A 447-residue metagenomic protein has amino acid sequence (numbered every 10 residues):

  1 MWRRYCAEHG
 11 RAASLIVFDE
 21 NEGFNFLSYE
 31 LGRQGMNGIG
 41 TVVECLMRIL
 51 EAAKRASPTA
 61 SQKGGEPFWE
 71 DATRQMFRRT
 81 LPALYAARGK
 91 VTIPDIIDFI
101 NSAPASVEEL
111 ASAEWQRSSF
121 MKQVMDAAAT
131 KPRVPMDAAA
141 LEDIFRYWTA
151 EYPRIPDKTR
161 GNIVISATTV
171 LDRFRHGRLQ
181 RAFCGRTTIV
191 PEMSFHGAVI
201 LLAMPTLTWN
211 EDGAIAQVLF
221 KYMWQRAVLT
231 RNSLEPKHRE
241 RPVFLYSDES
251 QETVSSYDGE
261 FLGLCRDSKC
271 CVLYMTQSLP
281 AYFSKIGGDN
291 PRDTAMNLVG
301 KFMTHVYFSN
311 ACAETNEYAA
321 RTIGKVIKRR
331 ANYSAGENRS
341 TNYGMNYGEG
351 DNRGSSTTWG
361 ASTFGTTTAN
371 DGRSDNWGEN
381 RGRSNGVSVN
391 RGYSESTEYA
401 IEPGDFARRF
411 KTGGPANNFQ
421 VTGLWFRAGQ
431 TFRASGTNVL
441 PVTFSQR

Functional and structural regions predicted by a protein language model:
M1, A13-V17, C271-T276, H305-S309 (+1 more regions): Short hydrophobic alpha-helical runs that function as membrane-insertion/retention elements
M1-C270, D405-R447: P-loop NTPase motor domains
W2-C6, Y282-G300, A320: Short regulatory helix/loop adjacent to the ATP-binding pocket of P-loop NTPases
N21-G23, T206-W209, S278-Y282, A311-T315 (+3 more regions): Conserved nucleotide-binding/hydrolysis micro-motifs of P-loop NTPases
Q123, K325-R447: Conserved P-loop NTPase motor module
V254-S256, Y282-S284, T315-A319: Extracytoplasmic/secreted cell-surface and envelope-processing proteins
C265-G288: Sensor-1/coupling segment of RecA-like P-loop NTPase cores
R292-T322, R330: Conserved P-loop NTPase catalytic core
